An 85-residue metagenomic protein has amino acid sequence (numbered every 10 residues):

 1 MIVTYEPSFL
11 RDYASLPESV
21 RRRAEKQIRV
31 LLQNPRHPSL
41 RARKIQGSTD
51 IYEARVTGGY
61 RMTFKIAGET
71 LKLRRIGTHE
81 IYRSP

Functional and structural regions predicted by a protein language model:
I2-P7, R11, S15-R22, R55-R61 (+1 more regions): Enriched for short, Lys/Arg-rich terminal
R22-I28: Short amphipathic alpha-helical segments
R29-A54: A short, surface-exposed loop/turn module that caps and links secondary-structure elements
